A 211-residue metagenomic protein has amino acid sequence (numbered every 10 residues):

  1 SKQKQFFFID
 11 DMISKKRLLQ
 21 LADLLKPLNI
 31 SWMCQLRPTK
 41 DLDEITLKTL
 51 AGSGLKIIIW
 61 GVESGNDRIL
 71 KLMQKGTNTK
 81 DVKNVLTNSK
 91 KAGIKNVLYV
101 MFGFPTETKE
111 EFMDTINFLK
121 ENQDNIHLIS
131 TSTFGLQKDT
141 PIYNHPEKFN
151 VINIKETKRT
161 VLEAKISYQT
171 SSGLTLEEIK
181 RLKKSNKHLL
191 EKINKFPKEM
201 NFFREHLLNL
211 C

Functional and structural regions predicted by a protein language model:
S1-N96, F102, N125: Conserved SAM/AdoMet-binding glycine-rich loop
R17-Q20, L70, T108-F112, P141-Y143: A short acidic (Asp/Glu
K80-K83, K109-M113: Residues in well-ordered alpha-helical elements
Y99-V100, S132: A short glycine-rich, hydrophobically flanked beta-strand micro-motif that places a catalytic Asp/Glu for divalent metal
E110-C211: C-terminal accessory regions of radical SAM enzymes
